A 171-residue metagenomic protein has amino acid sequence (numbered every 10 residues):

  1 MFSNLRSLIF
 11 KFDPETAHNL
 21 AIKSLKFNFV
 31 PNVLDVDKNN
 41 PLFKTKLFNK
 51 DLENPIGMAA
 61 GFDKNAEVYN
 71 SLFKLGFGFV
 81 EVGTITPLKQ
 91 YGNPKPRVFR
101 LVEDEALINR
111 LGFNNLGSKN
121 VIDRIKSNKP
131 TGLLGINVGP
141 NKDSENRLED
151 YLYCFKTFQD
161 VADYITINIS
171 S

Functional and structural regions predicted by a protein language model:
F2-T45, N109-N114: An N-cap/entry alpha-helix motif that binds or orients negatively charged groups
F29-E67: Active-site-flanking structural segment that lines cofactor/substrate pockets
L52, A60-D63, G112-S171: Conserved alpha/beta-domain cores
L52, G61, V68-L88: Active-site cofactor/substrate anionic-group-binding motifs, chiefly glycine- and Lys/Arg-rich phosphate-binding loops
V68-L72, Q90-R97, N146-L148: Short, conserved acidic/polar surface loops in the N-terminal third of protein domains
E81-N93, Q159-S170: Non-cysteine beta-strand/loop elements that form the S-adenosyl-L-methionine
G83-L133: A gly/proline- and charged-residue-enriched helix-loop-helix capping module
